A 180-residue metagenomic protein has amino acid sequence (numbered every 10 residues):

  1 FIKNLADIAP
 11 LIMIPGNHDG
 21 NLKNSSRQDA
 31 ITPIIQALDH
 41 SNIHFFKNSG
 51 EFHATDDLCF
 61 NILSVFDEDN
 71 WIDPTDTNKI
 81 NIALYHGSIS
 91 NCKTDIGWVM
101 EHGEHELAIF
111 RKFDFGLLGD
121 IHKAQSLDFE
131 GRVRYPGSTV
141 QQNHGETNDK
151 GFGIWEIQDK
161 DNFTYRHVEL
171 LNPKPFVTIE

Functional and structural regions predicted by a protein language model:
F1-E51, I109-F113: Core catalytic region of metal-dependent phosphoesterases/phosphodiesterases, especially metallo-beta-lactamase-like
M13, S90, D95-D161: Conserved beta-sheet core of the metallophosphoesterase superfamily
N17-D19, S49, S64-F66, G87-S88 (+2 more regions): Active-site metal-binding loops of divalent metal-dependent hydrolases
D19-L22, H53, S90-N91, A124-Q125: Short, active-site-adjacent cap segments at secondary-structure transitions
I43-H44, L58, D114, V133: Short, conserved active-site loop motifs that form the nucleotide-linked donor/cofactor pocket
E51-N61, T77-I82, E130-V133, W155 (+1 more regions): Beta-strand-turn-beta hairpins that frame and shape the catalytic cleft of phosphate-ester-processing enzymes
A54-A108: Binuclear metal-dependent hydrolase catalytic cores centered on His/Asp/Glu-rich metal-binding motifs
I157-E180: Accessory, non-catalytic peripheral segments of nucleic-acid enzymes
